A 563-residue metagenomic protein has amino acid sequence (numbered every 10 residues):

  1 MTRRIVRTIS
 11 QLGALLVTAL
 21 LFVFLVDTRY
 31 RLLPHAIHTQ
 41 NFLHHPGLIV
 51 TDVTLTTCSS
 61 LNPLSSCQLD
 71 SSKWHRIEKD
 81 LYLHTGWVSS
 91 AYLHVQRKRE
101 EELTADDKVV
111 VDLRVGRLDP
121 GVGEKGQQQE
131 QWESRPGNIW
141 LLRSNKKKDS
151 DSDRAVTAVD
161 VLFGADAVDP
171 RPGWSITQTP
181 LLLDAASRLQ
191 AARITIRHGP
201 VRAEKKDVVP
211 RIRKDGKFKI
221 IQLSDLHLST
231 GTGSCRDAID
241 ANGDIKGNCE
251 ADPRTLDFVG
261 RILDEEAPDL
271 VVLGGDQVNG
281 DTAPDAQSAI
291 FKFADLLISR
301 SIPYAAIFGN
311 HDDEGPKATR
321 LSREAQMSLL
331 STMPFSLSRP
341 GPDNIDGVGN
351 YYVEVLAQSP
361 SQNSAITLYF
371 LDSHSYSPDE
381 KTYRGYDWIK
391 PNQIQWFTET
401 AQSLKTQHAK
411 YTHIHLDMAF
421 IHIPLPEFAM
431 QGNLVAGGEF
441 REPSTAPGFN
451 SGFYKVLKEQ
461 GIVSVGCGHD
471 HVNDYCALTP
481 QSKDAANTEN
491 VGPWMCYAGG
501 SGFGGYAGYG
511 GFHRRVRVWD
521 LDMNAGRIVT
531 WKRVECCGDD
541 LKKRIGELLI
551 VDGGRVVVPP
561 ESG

Functional and structural regions predicted by a protein language model:
M1-D244, C536-G553, V558, S562-G563: Acidic, histidine-bearing metal-coordination/catalytic regions of metal-dependent phosphoesterases
P180-I212, K292-S403, Q407, V516-V518: Extended active-site neighborhood of metal-dependent phosphoesterases/phosphodiesterases
P210-I221, Y352-F370, L478-M495, A525: Beta-strand-turn-beta hairpins that frame and shape the catalytic cleft of phosphate-ester-processing enzymes
K217-T230, A365-D379, F420, P493-G500: Active-site-proximal beta-strand elements of phosphoester/diester hydrolases
D225, V259, V271, D276 (+7 more regions): Divalent metal-coordination and catalytic microenvironments
H227-R254, V278-D285, K381-Y386, A436-E442 (+1 more regions): Acidic/histidine-rich helix-loop elements that form or flank divalent-metal/phosphate-binding sites at the catalytic
H227-T232, N279-T282, A306-A318, S377-D379 (+3 more regions): Active-site environment of divalent metal-dependent phosphoester hydrolases
E266-D269, S361, T367-F370, K381-P480: His/acidic metal-ligating clusters that form di-metal
